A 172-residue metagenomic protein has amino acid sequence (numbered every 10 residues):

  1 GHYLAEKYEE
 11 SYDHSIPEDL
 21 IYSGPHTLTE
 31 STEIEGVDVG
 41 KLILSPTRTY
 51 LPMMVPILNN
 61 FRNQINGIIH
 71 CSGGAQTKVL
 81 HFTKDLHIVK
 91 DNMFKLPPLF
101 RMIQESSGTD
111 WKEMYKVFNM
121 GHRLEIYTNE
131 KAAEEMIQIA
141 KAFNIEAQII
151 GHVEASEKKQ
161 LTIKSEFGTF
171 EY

Functional and structural regions predicted by a protein language model:
G1-Y172: Helix-biased detector of long, well-ordered alpha-helical tracts
